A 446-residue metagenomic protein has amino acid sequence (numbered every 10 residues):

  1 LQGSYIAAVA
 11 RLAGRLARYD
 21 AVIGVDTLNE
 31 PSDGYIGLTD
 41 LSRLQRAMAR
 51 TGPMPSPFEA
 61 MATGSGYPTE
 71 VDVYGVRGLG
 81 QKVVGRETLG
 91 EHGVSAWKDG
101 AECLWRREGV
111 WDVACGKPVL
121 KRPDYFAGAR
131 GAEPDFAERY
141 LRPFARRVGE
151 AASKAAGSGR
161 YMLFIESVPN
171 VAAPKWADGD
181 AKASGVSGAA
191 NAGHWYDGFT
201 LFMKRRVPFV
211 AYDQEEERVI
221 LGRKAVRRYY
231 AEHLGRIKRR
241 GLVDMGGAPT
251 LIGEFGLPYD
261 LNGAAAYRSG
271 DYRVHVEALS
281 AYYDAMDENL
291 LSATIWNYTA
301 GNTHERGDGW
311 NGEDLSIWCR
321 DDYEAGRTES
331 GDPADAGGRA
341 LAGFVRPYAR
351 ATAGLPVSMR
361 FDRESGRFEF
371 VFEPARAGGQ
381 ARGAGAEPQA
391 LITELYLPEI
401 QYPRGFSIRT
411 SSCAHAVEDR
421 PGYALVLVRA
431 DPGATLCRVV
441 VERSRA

Functional and structural regions predicted by a protein language model:
L1-L221, R236-N262, D284-N297, G301-R306: Active-site region of glycoside hydrolase catalytic domains
A21, P249, G366, Q389-L391 (+2 more regions): Residues at beta-strand starts and edge strands
T69-V73, Q81, G343, V357-M359 (+2 more regions): Hydrophobic transmembrane signal anchors and adjacent membrane-proximal interface regions, especially in viral
A177-A192, Y196, T200-M203, Y212-Q214 (+5 more regions): Aromatic-rich peripheral "rim/lid" segments of glycoside hydrolase catalytic domains that contact and position glycan
S365, P421-Y423: Residue-level signal for tight coil/turn positions that link beta-strands
A384, E418-R420: Short amphipathic beta-strand/extended segments with alternating polar/hydrophobic composition
S412-V417: Short, solvent-exposed loop/linker segments at beta-strand-coil boundaries, enriched for Pro/Gly and Ser/Thr
A424-A446: Surface-exposed interaction regions enriched in Ser/Thr/Asp/Glu that occur as long low-complexity tracts or repetitive
